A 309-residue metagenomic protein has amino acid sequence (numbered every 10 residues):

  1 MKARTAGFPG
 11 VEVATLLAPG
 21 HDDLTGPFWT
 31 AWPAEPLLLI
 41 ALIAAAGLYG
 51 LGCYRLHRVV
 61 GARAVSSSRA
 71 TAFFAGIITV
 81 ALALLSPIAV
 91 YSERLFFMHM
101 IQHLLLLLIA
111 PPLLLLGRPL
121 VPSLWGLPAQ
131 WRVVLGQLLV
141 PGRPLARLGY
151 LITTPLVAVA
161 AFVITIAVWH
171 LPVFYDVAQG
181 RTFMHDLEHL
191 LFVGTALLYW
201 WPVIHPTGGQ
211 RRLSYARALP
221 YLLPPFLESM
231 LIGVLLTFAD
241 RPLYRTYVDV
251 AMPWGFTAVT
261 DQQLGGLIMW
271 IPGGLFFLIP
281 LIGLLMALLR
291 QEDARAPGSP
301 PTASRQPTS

Functional and structural regions predicted by a protein language model:
K2-S309: Alpha-helical membrane segments of multi-pass proteins
